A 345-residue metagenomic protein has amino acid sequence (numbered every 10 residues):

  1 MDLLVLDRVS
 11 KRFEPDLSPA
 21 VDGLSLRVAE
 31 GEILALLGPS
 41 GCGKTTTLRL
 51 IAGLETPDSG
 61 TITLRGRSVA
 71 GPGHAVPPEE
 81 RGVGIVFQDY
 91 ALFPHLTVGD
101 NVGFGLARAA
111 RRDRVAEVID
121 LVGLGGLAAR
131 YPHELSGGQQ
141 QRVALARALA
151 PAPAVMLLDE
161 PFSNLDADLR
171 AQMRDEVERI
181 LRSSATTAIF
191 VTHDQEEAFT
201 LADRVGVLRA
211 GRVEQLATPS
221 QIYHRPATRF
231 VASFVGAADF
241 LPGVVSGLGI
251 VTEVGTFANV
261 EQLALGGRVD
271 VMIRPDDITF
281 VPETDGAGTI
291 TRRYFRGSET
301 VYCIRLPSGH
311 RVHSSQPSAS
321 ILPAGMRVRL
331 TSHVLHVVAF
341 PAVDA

Functional and structural regions predicted by a protein language model:
L37-P39: The feature captures the beta-strand-to-loop junction immediately N-terminal to the Walker
T45-L48, V143: ABC ATPase nucleotide-binding domain helices that frame the ATP-binding cleft
A52: Helix-to-loop junction immediately C-terminal to a conserved catalytic motif
D58-T61, A210, P242: Conserved coupling/switch loops of ABC nucleotide-binding domains, chiefly the family-specific signature
G60-G71: Conserved ABC transporter NBD signature motif
G82-G84, Q88, L92-F230: ABC ATPase nucleotide-binding domains
A238-F240, L248-A345: Non-catalytic connector elements of ABC transporters
